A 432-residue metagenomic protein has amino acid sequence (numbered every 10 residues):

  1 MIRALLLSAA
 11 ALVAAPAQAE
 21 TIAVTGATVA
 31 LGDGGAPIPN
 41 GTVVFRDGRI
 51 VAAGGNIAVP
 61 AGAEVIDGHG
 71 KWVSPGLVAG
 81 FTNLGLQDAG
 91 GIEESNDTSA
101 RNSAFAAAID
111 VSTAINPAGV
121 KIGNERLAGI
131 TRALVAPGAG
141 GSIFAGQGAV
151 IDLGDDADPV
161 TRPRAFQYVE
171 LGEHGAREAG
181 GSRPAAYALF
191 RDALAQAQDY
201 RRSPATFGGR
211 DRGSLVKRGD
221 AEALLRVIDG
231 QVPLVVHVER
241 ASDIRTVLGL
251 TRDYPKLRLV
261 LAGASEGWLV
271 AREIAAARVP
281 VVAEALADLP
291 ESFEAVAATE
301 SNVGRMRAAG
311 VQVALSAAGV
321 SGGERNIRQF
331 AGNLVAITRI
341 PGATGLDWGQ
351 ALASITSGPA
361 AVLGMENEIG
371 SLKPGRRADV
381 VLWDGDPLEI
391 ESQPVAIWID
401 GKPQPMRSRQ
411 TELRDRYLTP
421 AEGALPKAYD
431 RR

Functional and structural regions predicted by a protein language model:
A14-P16: N-terminal signal peptide c-region/cleavage motif recognized by signal peptidases
Q18-E20: Boundary of Sec targeting at the N-terminus
I22-V24, V59-T113: Replace "His-x-His-based motif
A27, L31, A36-G41, A361 (+1 more regions): C-terminal cap of metal-dependent C-N hydrolases
A27, V43, G48, G70 (+10 more regions): Divalent metal-coordination and catalytic microenvironments
V29, D33-S74, G91: Histidine-rich, glycine-flanked metal-binding segment
A89, N96-N102, A107-A108, P233 (+4 more regions): His/Asp/Glu-enriched, well-ordered alpha-helical/loop segment that forms or immediately abuts the divalent-metal
A118-K121, R126-R258, Q393, A428-R432: Polyanionic/metal-chelating signatures
